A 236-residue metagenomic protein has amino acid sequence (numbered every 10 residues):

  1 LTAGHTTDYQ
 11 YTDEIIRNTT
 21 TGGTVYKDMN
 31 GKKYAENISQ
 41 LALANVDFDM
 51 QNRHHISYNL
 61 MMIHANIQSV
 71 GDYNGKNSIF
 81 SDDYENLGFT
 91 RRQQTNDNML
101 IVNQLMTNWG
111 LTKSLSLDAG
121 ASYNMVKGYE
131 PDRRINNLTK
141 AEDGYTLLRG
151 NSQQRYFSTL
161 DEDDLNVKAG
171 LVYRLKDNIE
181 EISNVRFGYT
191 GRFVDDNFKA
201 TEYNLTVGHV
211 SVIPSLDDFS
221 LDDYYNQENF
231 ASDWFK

Functional and structural regions predicted by a protein language model:
L1-G71, I101: Transmembrane beta-barrel wall of Gram-negative outer-membrane proteins
A3-Y9, M62-N66, Y123-Y129, T159 (+3 more regions): Transmembrane beta-strands of outer-membrane beta-barrel pores
D8-R17, S57-S78, E85-N86, K127-N137 (+1 more regions): Outer-membrane beta-barrel and related beta-rich outer-membrane complex signature in Gram-negative bacteria
N18-D28, N77-F89, A141-Q153, F235-K236: Flexible, solvent-exposed coil segments and beta strand-coil junctions, predominantly the extracellular/periplasmic
V25-K32, N86-Q93, V102, M106 (+2 more regions): Extracellular loop and loop/strand-boundary signature of outer-membrane beta-barrel proteins
Q40-A44, M99-L105, D163-A169: Hydrophobic, lipid-facing positions within transmembrane beta-strands of outer-membrane proteins
N52-R53, T112-S116, K176-V185: Short loop/turn motifs that connect adjacent beta-strands in outer-membrane beta-barrel proteins
Y145-G150, K199-K236: Flexible glycine-rich, low-complexity coil/linker segments exposed to the extracellular/periplasmic environment
